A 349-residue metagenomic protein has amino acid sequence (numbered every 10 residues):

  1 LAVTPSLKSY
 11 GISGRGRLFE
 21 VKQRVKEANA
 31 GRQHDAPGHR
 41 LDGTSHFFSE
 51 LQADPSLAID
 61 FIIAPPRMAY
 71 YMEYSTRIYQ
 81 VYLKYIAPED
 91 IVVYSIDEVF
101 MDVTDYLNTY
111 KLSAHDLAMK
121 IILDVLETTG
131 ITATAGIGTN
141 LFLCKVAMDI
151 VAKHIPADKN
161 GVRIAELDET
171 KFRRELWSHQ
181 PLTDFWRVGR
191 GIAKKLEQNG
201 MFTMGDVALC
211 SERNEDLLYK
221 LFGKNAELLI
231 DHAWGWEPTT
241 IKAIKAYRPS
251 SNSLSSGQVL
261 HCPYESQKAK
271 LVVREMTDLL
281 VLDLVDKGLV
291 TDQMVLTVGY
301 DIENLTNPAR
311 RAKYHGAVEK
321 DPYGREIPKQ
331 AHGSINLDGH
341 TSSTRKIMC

Functional and structural regions predicted by a protein language model:
L1-C349: Basic, low-complexity intrinsically disordered segments
